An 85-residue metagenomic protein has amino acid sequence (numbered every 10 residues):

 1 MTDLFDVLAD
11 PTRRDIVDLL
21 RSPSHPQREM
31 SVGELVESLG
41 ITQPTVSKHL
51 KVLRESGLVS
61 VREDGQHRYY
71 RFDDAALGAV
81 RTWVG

Functional and structural regions predicted by a protein language model:
T2, D6-V7, P11-T42, D64-G78: N-terminal helix-turn-helix DNA-binding core of bacterial DNA-binding proteins
E37, K48, R54-E55, S60: Alpha-helical residues within the helix-turn-helix
L77-G85: C-terminal structural segments of small proteins and small subunits
